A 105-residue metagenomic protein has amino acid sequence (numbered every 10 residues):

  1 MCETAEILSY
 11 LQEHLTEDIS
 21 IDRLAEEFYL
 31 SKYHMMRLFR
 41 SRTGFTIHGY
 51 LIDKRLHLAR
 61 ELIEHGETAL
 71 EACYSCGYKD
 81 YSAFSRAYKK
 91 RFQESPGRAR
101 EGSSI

Functional and structural regions predicted by a protein language model:
E6-S9, E13, E17-D22, S41-K79 (+1 more regions): Terminal helix-turn-helix DNA-binding modules in bacterial transcription factors
E27, S31-K32, K79-D80: Short coil turns linking two alpha-helices in DNA-binding domains
M35, F39, A83-F84, Y88: Short hydrophobic/aromatic patch on the recognition helix
R86-I105: …primarily DNA-binding HTH/wHTH and HhH modules…
